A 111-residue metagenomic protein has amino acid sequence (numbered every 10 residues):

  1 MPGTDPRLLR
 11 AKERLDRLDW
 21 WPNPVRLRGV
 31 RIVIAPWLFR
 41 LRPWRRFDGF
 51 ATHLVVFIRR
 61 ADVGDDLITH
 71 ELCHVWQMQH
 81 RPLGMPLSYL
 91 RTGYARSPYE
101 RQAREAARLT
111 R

Functional and structural regions predicted by a protein language model:
M1, I58, Y89-L90: Residues at structural and domain junctions
P2-F50, L54, A61, L109: Auxiliary, metal-adjacent structural segments of Zn-dependent hydrolase domains
L41-R45, T52, D62, D66 (+1 more regions): Post-HEXXH active-site segment of zinc metalloproteases
H70, H74: Histidine-centered divalent metal-coordination motifs
